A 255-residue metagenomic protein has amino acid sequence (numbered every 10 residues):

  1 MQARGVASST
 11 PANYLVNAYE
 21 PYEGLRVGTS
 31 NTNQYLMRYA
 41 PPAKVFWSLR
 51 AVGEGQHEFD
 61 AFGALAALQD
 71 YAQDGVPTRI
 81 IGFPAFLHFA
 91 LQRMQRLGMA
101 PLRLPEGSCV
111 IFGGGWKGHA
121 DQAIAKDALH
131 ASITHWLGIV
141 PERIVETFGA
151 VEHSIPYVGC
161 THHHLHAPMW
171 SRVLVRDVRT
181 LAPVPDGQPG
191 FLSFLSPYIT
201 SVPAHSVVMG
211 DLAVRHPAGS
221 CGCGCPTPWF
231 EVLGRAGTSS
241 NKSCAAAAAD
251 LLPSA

Functional and structural regions predicted by a protein language model:
M1-V145, A150-H163, A167-P168: Active-site phosphate/ATP/adenylate-binding loop shared across adenylate-forming ligases
S8, L104, A167-M169, D186-Q188 (+2 more regions): A short, structural micro-pattern
K117, T180, P197-T200, V214 (+2 more regions): Short, glycine-/Ser/Thr-/acidic-enriched flexible segments
Q122-A123, Y157, P203-V207, G219 (+1 more regions): Short conserved micro-motifs at the rims of enzyme active sites and ligand-binding pockets
P156, P183-P185: Extended hydrophobic-aromatic, low-complexity segments
R172-L174, D186-V202, V208-V214, P228-V232: AMP-binding/adenylate-forming core of the ANL superfamily
G222-A255: Adenylate-forming
